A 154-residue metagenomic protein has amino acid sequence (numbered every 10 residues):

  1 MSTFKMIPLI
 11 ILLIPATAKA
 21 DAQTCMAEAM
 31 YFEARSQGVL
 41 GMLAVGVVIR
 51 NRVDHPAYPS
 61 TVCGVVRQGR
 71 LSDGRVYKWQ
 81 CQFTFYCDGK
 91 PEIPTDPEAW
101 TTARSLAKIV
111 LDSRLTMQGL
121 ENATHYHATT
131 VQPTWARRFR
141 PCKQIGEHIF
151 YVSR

Functional and structural regions predicted by a protein language model:
M1-I10: Sec-dependent signal peptide recognition, specifically the positively charged N-region followed immediately by
I7-P8, A18-A20: Cleavable N-terminal signal peptides
L13-T17: N-terminal signal peptide c-region/cleavage motif recognized by signal peptidases
D21-R154: Bacterial extracytoplasmic/cell-wall-associated proteins, especially those involved in peptidoglycan
